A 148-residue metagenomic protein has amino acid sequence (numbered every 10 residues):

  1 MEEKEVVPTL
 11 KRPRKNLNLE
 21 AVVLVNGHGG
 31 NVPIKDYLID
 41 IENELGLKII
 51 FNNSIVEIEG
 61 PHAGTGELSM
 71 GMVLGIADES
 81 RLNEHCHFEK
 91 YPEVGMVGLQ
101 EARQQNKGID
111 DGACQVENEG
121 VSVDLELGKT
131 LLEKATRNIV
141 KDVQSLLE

Functional and structural regions predicted by a protein language model:
M1-A21, G27-E148: Extended, histidine- and acidic-residue-enriched regions that form the cofactor-binding/catalytic faces
